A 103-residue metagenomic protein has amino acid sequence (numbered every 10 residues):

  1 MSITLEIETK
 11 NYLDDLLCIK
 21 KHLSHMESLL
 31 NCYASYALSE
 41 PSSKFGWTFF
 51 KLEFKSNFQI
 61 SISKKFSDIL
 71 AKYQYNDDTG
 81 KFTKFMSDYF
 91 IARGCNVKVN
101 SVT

Functional and structural regions predicted by a protein language model:
M1-S24: Short, extreme N-terminal segment that most often corresponds to the first beta-strand
M1-T4, F45-F49, A92: A general secondary-structure signal for short beta-strands and their flanking turns/coil in non-transmembrane regions
L5, C32-P41, C95-V102: Generic structural motif
E6-K10, E53-K55, N100-V102: A structural detector for beta-sheet-dominated domains
D14-K21, N57, S61, Y73-F85: Alpha-helix boundary/N-cap detector
L16-E40: Short, flexible N-terminal segments of the mature chain
N31-Y75: Short, intrinsically disordered low-complexity segments
L70-T103: Conserved short beta-strand edge segments in small beta-sheet-based binding/regulatory domains
